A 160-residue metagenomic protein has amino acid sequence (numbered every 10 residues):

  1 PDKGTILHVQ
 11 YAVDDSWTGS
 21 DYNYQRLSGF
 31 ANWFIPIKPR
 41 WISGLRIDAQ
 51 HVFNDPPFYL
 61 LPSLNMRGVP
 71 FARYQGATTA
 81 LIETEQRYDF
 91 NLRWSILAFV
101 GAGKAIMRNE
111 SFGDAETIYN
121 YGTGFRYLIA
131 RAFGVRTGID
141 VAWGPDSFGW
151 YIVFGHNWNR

Functional and structural regions predicted by a protein language model:
P1-A102, I106-R108: C-terminal outer-membrane beta-barrel translocator/porin domains of Gram-negative envelope proteins and their
Q25, T78-A80, Y119-Y121, V135 (+1 more regions): Exposed loop/turn and edge beta-strand positions of beta-sandwich/beta-sheet ligand-binding modules
F30-N32, E83-E85, G124-R126, G138-D140 (+1 more regions): Outer-membrane beta-barrel architecture
R67-V69, V135-G138: Short beta-alpha connecting loops at secondary-structure transitions that line or flank enzyme active sites
M107-R108, G134-R136: Short small-residue beta-strand/loop micro-motif enriched in glycine and branched aliphatics
M107-T117: Small/polar, glycine/serine/threonine/aspartate-rich low-complexity segments that form flexible
G122-A132, S147-R160: Outer-membrane beta-barrel "beta-signal"
D140-S147: A short, acidic, flexible beta-alpha connecting loop/helix-capping segment that sits on the rim of active
